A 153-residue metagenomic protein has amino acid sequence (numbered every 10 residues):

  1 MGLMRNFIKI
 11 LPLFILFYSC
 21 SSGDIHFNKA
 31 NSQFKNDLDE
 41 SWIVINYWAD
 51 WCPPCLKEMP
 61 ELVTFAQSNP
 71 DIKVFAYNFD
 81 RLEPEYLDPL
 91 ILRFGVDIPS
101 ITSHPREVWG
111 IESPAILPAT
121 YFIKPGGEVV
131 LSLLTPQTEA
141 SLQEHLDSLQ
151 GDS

Functional and structural regions predicted by a protein language model:
R5-L13: Sec-dependent signal peptide recognition, specifically the positively charged N-region followed immediately by
Y18-S19: C-terminal motif of bacterial Sec signal peptides marking the signal peptidase cleavage site
D24-I43: A short beta-strand-turn-helix
S41-I43, Y47-W51, I116: Short pre-active-site segment immediately N-terminal to redox-active cysteine/selenocysteine motifs in thiol-based
V44-I45, V74, T120: Hydrophobic beta-strand anchors of alpha/beta hydrolase catalytic cores
Y47-T64: Conserved redox-active cysteine motifs that mediate thiol-disulfide chemistry, especially di-cysteine Cys-X(1-2)-Cys
K57, A66-H104: Conserved segment of the thioredoxin-like fold in thiol-based oxidoreductases
L92-V96, S103-D147: Thiol/disulfide oxidoreductase modules built on the thioredoxin-like
